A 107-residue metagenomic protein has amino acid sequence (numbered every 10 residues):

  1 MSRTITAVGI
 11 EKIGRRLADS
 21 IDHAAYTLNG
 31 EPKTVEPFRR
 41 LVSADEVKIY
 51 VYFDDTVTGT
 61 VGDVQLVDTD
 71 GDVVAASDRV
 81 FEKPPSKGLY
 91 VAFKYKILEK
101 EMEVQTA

Functional and structural regions predicted by a protein language model:
M1-V61, T69-A107: Small cysteine-rich, disulfide-bonded extracellular modules of the LU/uPAR three-finger superfamily and closely related
